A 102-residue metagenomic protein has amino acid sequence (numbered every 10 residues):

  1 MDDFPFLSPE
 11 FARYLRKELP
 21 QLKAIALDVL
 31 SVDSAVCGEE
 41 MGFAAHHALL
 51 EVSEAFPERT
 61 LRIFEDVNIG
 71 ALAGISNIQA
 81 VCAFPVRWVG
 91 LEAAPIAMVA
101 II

Functional and structural regions predicted by a protein language model:
M1-I102: Active-/binding-site microenvironments in catalytic and ligand-binding cores
